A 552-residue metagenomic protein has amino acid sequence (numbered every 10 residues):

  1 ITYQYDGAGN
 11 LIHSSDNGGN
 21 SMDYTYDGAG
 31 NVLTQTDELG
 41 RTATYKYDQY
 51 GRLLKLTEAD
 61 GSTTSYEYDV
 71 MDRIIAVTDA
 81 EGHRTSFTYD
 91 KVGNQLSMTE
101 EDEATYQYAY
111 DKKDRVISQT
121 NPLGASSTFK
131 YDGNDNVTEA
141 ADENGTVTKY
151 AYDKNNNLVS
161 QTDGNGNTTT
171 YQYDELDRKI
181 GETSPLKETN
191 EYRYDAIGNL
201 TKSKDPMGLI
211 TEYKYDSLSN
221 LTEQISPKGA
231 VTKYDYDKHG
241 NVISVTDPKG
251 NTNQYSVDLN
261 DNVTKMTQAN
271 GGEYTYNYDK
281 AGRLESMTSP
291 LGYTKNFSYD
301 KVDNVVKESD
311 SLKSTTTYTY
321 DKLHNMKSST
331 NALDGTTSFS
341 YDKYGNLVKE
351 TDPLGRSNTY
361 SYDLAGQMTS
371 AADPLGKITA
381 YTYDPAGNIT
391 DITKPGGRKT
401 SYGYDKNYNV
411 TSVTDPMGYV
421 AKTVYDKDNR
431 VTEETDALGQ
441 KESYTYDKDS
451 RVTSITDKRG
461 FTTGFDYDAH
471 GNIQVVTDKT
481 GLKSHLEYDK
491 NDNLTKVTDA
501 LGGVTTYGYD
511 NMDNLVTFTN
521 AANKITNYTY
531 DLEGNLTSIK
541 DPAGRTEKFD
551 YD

Functional and structural regions predicted by a protein language model:
I1-D16, N20-D37, R41-E58, S62-D79 (+23 more regions): Beta-strand elements of repeat-based all-beta scaffolds
